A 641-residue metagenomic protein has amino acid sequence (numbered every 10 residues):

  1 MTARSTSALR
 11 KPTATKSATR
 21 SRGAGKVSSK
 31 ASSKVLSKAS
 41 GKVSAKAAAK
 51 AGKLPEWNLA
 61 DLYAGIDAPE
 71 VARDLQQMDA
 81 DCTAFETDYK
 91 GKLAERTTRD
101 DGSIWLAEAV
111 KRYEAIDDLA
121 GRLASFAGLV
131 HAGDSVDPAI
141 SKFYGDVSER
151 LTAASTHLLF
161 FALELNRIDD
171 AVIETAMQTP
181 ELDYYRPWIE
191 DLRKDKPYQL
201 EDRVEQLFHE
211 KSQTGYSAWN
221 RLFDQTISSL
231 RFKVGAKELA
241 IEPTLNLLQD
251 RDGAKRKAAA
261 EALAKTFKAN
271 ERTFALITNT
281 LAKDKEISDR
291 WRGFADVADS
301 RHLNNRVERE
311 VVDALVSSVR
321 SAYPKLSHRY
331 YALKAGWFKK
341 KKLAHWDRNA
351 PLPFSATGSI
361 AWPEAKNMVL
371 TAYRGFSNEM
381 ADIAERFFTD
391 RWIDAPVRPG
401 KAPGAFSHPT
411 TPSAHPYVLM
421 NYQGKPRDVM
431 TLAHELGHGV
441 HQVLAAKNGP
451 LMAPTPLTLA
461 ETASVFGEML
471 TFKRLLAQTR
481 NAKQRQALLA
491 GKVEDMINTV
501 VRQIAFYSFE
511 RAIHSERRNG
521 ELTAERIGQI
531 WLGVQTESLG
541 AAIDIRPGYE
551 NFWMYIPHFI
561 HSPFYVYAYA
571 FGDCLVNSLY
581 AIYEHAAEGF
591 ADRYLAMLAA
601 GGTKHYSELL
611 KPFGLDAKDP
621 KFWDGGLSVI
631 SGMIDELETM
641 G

Functional and structural regions predicted by a protein language model:
T2-K30, S37-A356, K366, T639-M640: A well-structured
A60, A64-D67, F161, L165 (+12 more regions): C-terminal, non-catalytic "cap/extension" segments appended to globular domains
V147, S212, V312, V319 (+15 more regions): Active-site-proximal structural scaffolding
L165, D169, F376-M380, A487: A sensor for short, sequence-defined functional sites
G235-R251, S288, W346-A433, G437-Q442 (+1 more regions): Active-site-adjacent "gating/activation" loops or surface patches in catalytic cores
R251-L263, S300-D313, R348-T357, S413-P426 (+4 more regions): Glycine- and acidic
R320, P324-S327, Y331, L370 (+9 more regions): Amphipathic, well-packed alpha-helical segments that form the structural scaffold of globular domains
M430-T431, Q442-V465, M469, K473: Post-HEXXH active-site segment of zinc metalloproteases
